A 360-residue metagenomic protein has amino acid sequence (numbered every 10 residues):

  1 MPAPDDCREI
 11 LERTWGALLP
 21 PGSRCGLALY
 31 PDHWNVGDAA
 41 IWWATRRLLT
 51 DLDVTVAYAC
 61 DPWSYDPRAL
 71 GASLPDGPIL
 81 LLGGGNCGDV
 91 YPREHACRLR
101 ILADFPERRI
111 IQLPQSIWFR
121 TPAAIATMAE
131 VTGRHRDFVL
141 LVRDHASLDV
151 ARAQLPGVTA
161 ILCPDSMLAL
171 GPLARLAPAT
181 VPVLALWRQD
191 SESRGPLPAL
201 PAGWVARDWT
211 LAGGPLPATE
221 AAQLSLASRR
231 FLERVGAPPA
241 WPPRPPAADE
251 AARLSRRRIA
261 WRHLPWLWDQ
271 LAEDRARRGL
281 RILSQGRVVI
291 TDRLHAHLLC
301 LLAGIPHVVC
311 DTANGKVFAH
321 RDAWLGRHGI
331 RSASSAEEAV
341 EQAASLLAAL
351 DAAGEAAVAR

Functional and structural regions predicted by a protein language model:
M1-R360: Active-site anion-handling motifs in enzyme catalytic cores
